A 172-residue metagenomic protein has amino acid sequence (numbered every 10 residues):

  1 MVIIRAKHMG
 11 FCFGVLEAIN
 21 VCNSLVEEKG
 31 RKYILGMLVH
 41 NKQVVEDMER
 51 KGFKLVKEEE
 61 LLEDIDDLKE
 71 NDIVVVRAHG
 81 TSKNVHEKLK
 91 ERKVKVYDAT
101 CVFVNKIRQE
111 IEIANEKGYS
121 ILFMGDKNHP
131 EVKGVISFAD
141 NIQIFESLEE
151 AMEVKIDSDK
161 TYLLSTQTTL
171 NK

Functional and structural regions predicted by a protein language model:
M1-K172: The feature marks the mature, well-folded catalytic cores of soluble enzymes
